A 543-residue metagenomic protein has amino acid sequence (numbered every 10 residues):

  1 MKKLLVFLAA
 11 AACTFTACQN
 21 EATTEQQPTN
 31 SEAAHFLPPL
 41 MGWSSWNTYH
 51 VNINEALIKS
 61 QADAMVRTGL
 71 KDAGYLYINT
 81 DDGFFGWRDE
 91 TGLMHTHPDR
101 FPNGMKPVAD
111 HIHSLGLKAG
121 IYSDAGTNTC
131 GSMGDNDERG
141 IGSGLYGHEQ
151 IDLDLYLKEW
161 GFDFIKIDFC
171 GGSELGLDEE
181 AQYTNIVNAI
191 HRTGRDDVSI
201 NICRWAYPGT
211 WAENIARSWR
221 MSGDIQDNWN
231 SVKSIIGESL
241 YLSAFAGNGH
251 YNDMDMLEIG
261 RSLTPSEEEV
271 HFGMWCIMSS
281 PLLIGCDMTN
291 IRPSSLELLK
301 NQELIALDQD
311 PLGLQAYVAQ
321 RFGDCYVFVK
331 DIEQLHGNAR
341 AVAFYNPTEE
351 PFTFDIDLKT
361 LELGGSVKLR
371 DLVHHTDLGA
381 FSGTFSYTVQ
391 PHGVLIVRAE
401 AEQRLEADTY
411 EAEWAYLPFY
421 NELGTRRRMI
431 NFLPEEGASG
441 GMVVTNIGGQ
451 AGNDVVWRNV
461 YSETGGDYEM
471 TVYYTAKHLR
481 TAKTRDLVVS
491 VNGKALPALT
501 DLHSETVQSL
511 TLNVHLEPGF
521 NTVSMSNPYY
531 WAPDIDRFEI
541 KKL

Functional and structural regions predicted by a protein language model:
F15-A17: C-terminal motif of bacterial Sec signal peptides marking the signal peptidase cleavage site
T24-K59, A64: N-terminal module-boundary/linker segments of secreted carbohydrate-active enzymes
H35, P39-S45, G74-T80, K118-S123 (+7 more regions): Structural recognition of the beta-strand scaffold that forms the well-ordered cores of secreted hydrolase catalytic
L57, Q61, M65-L175: Aromatic-lined carbohydrate-binding/catalytic grooves of carbohydrate-active enzymes
H148, A181, R192, V198-D287 (+1 more regions): Glycan-recognition surfaces
W275-M278, L283-G285, F322-L363, H392 (+3 more regions): Carbohydrate-binding surface patches
L283-T348, R426-G448: Glycan-recognition and catalytic regions of carbohydrate-active enzymes
F352, L363-L369, S386-L543: Extracytoplasmic
